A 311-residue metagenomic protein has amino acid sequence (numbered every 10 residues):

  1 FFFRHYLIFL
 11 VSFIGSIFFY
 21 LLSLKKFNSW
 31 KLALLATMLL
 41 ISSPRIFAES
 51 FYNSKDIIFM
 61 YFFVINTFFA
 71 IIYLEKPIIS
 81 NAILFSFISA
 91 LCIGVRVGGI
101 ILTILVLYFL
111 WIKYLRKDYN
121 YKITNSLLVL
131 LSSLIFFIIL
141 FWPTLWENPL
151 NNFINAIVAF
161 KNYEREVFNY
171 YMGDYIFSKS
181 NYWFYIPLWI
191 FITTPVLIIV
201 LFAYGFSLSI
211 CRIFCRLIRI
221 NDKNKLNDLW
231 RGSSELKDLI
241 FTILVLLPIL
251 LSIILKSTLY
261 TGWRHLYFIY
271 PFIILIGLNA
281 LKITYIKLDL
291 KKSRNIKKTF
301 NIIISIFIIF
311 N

Functional and structural regions predicted by a protein language model:
F1, L91, I104, F109-L259 (+1 more regions): Transmembrane-lumen/periplasm boundary regions of multi-pass, lipid-linked membrane glycan transferases
F3-Y20, T37-P44, M60-F63, V196-I199 (+2 more regions): Transmembrane alpha-helical segments of multi-pass membrane glycosylation machinery that act on lipid-linked glycans
R4-F9, A36, K55, S89-I93 (+2 more regions): Alpha-helical transmembrane segments of multi-pass integral membrane proteins
Y6-F27, I65-F69, C211-F214, N279: Transmembrane-helix motifs of polytopic, lipid-linked glycan transferases
A33-I41, A48, F68, S89 (+1 more regions): Short helix- or helix-capping micro-motifs that position conserved polar/aromatic residues at function-defining sites
R45, F51-I58: Short acidic/glycine- and proline-prone juxtamembrane loop motifs at membrane-interface regions of multi-pass membrane
N66-L84: Membrane-interface transmembrane helices that cradle and orient dolichyl/undecaprenyl
I296-N311: Internal/C-terminal transmembrane anchor helices
